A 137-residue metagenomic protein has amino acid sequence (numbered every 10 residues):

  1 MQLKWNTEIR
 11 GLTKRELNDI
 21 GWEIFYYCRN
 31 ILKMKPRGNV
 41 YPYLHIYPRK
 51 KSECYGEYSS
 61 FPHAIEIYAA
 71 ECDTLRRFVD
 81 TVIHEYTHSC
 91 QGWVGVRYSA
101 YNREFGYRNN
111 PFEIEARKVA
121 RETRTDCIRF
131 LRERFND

Functional and structural regions predicted by a protein language model:
M1-L12, E16, K118-D137: Charged phosphate-binding loop/patch that engages nucleotide di/tri-phosphates or the phosphate backbone of nucleic
M1-R49, F61-H63: A metal-dependent hydrolase signature that marks the N-terminal structural subdomain at the beginning of catalytic folds
R15-D19, R77, T81, N110: Soluble non-cytosolic domains of exported or imported proteins
I24, I31, C90, K118-V119 (+1 more regions): Short alpha-helical scaffold segments that flank and stabilize functional sites
N30-N39, V96, C127-R134: Surface-exposed helix-capping loop/turn segments at secondary-structure junctions
H45-R76: Active-site scaffold of zinc-dependent metalloenzymes
T74-C90: Short alpha-helix carrying the canonical HExxH Zn2+-binding catalytic motif
R76-R77, Q91-A120, R129-R134: Post-HEXXH active-site segment of zinc metalloproteases
